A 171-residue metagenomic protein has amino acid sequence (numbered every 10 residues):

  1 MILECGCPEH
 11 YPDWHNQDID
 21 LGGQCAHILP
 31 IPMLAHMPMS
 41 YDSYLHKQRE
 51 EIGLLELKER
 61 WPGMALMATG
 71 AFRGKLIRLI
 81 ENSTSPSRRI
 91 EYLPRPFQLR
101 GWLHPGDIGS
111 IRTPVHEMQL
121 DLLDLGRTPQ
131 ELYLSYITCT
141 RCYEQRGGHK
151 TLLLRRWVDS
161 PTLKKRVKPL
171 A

Functional and structural regions predicted by a protein language model:
M1-A171: A solvent-exposed interaction/effector surface
